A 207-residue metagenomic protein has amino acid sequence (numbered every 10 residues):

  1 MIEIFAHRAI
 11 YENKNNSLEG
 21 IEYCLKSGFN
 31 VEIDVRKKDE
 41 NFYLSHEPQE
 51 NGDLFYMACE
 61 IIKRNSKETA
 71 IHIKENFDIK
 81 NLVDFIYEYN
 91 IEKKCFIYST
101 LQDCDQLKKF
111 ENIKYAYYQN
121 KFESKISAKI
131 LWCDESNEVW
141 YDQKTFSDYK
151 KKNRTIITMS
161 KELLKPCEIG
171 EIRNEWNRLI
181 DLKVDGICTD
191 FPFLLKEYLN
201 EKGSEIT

Functional and structural regions predicted by a protein language model:
M1-T207: Phosphate-group recognition and catalysis centered on beta-loop-alpha active-site segments
